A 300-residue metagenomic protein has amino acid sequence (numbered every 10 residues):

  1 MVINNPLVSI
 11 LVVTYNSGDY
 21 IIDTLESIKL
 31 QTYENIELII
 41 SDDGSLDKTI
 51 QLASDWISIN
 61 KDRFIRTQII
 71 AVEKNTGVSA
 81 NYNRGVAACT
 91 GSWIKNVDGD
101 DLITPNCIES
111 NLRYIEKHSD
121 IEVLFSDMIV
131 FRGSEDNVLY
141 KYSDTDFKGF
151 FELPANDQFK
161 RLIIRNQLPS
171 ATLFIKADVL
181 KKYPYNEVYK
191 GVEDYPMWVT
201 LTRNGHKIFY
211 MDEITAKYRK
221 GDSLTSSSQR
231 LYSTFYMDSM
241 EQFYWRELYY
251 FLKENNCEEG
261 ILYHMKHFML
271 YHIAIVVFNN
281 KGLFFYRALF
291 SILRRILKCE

Functional and structural regions predicted by a protein language model:
M1-S27: N-proximal low-complexity "stem/linker" segments adjacent to membrane-targeting elements
V2-I3, P196, R203, I208-E300: C-terminal subregions of glycosyltransferases and related glycan-biosynthesis enzymes
E26-N35: Short, acidic, metal-binding catalytic loop of nucleotide-sugar glycosyltransferases
S27, D42-L52, K74, D98: A conserved acidic beta->alpha catalytic loop
A71-C89, S110: Glycine-rich, basic loop-to-helix element that forms the pyrophosphate-binding segment of sugar-nucleotide handling
A80, S110-Y114, H118-V179: Flexible acidic/His/Gly-enriched loops in nucleotide-sugar-dependent glycosyltransferase catalytic domains
I94: Short aromatic/hydrophobic "clamp" motif used to bind/position activated sugar donors
G149-L231: Conserved nucleotide-sugar donor-binding catalytic segment
